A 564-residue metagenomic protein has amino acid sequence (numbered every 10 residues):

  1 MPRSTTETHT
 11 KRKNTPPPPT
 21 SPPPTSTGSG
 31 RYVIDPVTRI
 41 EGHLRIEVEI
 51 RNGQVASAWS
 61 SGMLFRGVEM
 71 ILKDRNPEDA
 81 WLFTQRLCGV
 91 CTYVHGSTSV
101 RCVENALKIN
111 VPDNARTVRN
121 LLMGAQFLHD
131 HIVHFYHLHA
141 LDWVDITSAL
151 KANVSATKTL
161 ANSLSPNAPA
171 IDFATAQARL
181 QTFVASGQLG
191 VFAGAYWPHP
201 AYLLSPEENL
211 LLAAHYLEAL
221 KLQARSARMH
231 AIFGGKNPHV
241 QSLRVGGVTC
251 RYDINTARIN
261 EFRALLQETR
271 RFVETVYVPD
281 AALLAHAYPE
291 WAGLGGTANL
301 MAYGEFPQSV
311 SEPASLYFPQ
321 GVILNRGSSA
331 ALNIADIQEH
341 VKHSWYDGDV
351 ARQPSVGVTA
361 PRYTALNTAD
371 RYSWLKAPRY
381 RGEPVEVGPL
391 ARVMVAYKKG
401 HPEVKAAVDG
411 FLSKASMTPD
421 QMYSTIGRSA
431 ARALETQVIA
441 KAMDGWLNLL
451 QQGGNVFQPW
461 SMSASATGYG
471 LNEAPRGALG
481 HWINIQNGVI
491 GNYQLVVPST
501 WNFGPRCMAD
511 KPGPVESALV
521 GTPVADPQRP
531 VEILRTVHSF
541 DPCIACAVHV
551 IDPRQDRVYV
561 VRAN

Functional and structural regions predicted by a protein language model:
P2-R476, V497-N564: Active-site bordering "gate/hinge" segments that shape substrate access to catalytic or cofactor-binding pockets
A214, G480-I483: Short acidic loop-to-beta-strand element that houses the catalytic metal-binding Asp/Glu of nuclease active sites
L471-A474, W482-N484, N492: Compositionally biased, low-complexity/repeat regions
G488: Mixed-charge (Asp/Glu-Lys/Arg
